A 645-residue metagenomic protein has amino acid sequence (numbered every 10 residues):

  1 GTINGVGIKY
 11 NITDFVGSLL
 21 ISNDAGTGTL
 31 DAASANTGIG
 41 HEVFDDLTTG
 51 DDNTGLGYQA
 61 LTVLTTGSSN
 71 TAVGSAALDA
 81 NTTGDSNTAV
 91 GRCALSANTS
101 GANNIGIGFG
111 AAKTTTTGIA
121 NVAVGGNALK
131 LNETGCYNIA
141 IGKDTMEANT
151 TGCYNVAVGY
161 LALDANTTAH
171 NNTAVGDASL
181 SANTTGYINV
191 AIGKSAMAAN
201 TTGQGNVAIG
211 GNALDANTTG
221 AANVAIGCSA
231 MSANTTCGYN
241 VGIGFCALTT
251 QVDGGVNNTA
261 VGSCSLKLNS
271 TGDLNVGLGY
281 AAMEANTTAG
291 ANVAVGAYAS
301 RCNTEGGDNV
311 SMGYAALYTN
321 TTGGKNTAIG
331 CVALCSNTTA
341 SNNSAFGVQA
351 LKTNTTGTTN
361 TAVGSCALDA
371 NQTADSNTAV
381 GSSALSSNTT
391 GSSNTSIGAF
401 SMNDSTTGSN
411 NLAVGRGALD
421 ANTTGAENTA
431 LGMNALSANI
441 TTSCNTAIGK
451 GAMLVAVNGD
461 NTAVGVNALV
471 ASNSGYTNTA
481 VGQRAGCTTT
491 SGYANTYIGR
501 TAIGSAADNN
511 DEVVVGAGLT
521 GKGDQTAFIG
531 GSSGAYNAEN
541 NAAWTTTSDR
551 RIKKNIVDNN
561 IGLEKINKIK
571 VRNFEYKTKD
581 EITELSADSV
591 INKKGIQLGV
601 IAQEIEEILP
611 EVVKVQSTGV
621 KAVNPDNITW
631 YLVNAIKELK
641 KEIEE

Functional and structural regions predicted by a protein language model:
G1-S548: Glycine- and small/polar-enriched repetitive beta-structure motifs of secreted/surface proteins
G1-V16, D524-D626, A635, L639-E645: C-terminal intramolecular chaperone/autoprocessing and neck/assembly modules of extracellular spikes and adhesins
